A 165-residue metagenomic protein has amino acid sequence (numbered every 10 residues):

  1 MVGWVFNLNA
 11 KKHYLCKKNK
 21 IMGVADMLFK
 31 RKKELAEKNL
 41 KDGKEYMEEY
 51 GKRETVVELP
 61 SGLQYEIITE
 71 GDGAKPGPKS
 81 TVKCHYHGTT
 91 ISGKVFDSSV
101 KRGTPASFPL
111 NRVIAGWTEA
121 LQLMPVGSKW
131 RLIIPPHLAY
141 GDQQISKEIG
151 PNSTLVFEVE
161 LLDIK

Functional and structural regions predicted by a protein language model:
H13-K165: Cross-family detector of peptidyl-prolyl cis-trans isomerase
